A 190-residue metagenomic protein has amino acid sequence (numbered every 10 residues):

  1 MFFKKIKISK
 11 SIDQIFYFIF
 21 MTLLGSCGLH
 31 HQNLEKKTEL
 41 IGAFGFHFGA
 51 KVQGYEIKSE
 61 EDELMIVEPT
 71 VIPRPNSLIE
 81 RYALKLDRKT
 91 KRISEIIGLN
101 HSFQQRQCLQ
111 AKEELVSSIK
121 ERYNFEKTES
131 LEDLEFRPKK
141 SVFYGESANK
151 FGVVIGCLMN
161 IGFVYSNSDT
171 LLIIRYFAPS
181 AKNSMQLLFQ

Functional and structural regions predicted by a protein language model:
M1-S11: N-terminal secretory signal peptides that target proteins for export/translocation
K10-M21: Sec-dependent signal peptide recognition, specifically the positively charged N-region followed immediately by
D13, L86-K89, C108: Intrinsic-disorder-associated interaction segments
G25-S26: C-terminal motif of bacterial Sec signal peptides marking the signal peptidase cleavage site
H31-P69, N100-Q190: Non-cytosolic coordination micro-motifs
E68-R92: Compositionally biased P/S/T/G-rich terminal and signal peptide-adjacent segments that lie outside catalytic cores
R92-S102: Acidic/histidine-rich, surface-exposed loop or edge segments in extracytoplasmic proteins
